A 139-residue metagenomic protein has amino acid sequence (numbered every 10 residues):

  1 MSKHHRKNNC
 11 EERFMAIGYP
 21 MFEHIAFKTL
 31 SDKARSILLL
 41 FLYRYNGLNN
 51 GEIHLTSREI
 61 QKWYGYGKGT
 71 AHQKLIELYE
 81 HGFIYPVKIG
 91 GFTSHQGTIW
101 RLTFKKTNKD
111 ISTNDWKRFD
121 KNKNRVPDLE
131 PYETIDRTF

Functional and structural regions predicted by a protein language model:
M1-R58, K62-W63, D136-T138: Short recognition helix of helix-turn-helix/winged-helix DNA-binding domains
F22, R35, K74, N108 (+1 more regions): Amphipathic alpha-helical interaction segments
R35-L39, T98, E130: Active-site-proximal helix/loop capping residues that flank conserved catalytic or ligand/cofactor
R44-K106: Winged helix-turn-helix DNA-binding recognition segment
T103-T138: Short, amphipathic alpha-helical interaction segments positioned at domain boundaries
